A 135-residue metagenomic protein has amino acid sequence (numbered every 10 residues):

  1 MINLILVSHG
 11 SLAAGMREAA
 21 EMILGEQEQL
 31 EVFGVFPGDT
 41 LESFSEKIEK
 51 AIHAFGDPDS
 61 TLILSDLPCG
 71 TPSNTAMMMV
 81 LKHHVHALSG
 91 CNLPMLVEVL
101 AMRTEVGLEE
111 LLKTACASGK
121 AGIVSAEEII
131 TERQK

Functional and structural regions predicted by a protein language model:
M1-K135: N-terminal loops that bind phosphate or other acidic moieties and the adjacent beta-alpha structural core
